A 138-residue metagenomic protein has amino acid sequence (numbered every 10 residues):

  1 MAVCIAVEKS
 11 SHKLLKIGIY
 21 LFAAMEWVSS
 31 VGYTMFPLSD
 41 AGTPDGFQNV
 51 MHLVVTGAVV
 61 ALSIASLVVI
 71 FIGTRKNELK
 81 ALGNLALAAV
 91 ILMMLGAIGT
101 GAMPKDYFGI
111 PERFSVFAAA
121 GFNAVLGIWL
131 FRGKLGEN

Functional and structural regions predicted by a protein language model:
M1-S10: Transmembrane alpha-helical segments in integral membrane proteins
C4, G32, F36, A65 (+2 more regions): Residues within alpha-helical transmembrane segments of multi-pass membrane proteins, especially transporters, ion
S10-A24, L79-A86: Interfacial segments of alpha-helical transmembrane regions
L15-F47, G99-F108, E112: Hydrophobic alpha-helical transmembrane segments of integral membrane proteins
K16-I19, H52-V59, E112-S115, A119: Alpha-helical transmembrane segments of integral membrane proteins, emphasizing hydrophobic/aromatic residues
Y20-M35, A58-S63, L87-L95: Alpha-helical transmembrane segments of multi-pass integral membrane proteins
S29-F71: Membrane-proximal helix-loop-helix units in multi-pass membrane proteins
I70-N138: Terminal transmembrane helical module of multi-pass membrane proteins
